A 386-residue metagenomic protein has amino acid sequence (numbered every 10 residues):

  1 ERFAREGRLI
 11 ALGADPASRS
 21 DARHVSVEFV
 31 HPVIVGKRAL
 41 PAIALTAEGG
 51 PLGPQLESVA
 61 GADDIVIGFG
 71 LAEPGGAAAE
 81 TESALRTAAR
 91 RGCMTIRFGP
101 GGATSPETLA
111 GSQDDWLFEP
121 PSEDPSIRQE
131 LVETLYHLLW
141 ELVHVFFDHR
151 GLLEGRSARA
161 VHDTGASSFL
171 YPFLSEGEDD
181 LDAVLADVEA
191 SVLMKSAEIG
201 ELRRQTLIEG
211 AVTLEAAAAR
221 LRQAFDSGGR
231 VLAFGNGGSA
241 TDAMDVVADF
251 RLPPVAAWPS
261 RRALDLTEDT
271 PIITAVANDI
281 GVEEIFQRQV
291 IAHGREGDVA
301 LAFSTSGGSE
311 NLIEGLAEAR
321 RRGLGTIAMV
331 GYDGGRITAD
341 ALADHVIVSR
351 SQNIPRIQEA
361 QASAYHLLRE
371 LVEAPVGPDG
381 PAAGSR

Functional and structural regions predicted by a protein language model:
E1-R5, Q205-S227: A short, well-structured juxtamembrane/interface segment
L9-R150, S239-P381: Glycine-rich phosphate-binding loops that contact phosphosugars or nucleotide phosphates
H144-V184, V376-R386: Internal, active-site/partner-interface "lid" segment
V184-G210: Active-site-proximal helix-loop elements at catalytic-domain edges
A217, G238-S239: N-terminal, charged amphipathic alpha-helical interaction modules
R230-V231: Hydrophobic alpha-helical transmembrane segments of small proteolipidic membrane proteins, enriched in energy-coupled
